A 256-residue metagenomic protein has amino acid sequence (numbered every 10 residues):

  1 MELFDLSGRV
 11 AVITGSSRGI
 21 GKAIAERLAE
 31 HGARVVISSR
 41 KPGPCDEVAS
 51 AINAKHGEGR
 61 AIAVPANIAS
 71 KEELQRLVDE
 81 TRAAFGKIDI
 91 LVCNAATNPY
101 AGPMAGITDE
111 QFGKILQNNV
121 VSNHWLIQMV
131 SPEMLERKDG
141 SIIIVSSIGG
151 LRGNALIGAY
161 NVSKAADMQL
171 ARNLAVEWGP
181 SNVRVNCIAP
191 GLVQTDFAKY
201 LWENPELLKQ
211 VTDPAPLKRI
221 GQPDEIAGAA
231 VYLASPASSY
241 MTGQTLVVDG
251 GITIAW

Functional and structural regions predicted by a protein language model:
M1-E2, N98-A101, R152, V231 (+1 more regions): Short C-terminal tail/terminal secondary-structure segment of NAD(P)H-dependent dehydrogenase/reductase domains
V10, S17-G19: Conserved glycine-rich cofactor-binding loop
G102-M104, T108-L116, V211: Substrate-binding pocket helix/loop in short-chain dehydrogenase/reductase
I107, G153-N161, N173: Active-site loop-to-helix junction immediately N-terminal to the catalytic Tyr of the SDR YXXXK motif in Rossmann-fold
I127, S163, A171: Active-site helix of classical SDR
P132, V176-P180, S239: Alpha-helical segment proximal to the catalytic Tyr-Lys
S147: Residue(s) in the substrate-gating loop at a strand-loop-helix junction that position the organic substrate next
